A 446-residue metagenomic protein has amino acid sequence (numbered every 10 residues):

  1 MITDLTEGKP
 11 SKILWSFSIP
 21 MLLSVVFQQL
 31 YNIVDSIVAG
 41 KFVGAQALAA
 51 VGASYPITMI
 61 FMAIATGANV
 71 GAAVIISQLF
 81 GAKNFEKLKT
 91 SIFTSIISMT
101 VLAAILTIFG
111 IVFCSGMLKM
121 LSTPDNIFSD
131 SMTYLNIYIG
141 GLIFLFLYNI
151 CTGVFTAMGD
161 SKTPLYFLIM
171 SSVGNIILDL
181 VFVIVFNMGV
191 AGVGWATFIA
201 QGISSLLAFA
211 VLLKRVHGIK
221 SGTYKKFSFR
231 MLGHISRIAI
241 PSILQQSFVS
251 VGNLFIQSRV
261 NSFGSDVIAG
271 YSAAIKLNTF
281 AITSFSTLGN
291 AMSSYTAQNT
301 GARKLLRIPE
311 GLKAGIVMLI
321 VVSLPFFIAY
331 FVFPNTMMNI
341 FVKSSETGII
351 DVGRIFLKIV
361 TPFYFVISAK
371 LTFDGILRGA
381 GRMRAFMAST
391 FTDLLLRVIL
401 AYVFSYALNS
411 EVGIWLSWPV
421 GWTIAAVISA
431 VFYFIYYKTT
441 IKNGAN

Functional and structural regions predicted by a protein language model:
M1-S18, I76-G141, V185-I240, T296-F363 (+1 more regions): Short alpha-helical transmembrane segments in multi-pass integral membrane proteins
T6-F42, P56-G71, I75, T100-T107 (+5 more regions): N-terminal transmembrane alpha-helices
S16-D35, I137, Y148, S171 (+5 more regions): Transmembrane helical elements of multi-pass membrane transporters/channels
L30-L48, L118-D125, V181-M188, S247-K276 (+4 more regions): Helix-terminus/linker motif at the lipid-water interface of multi-pass membrane proteins
A45, A49-P56, L135, G194 (+3 more regions): Small-residue hotspots at the loop-to-helix junctions and early N-terminal turns of transmembrane alpha-helices
L48-I108, L145-P164, G270-V332, I367-G381 (+1 more regions): Small-residue-rich hydrophobic transmembrane alpha-helices
I60-A63, N175-L180, S204-F209, F280-T283 (+3 more regions): Hydrophobic transmembrane alpha-helices of multi-pass small-molecule transporters
N69, Y138-T156, P164-N175, V193-L206 (+4 more regions): Short runs within selected transmembrane alpha-helices of multi-pass transporters and secretion channels
